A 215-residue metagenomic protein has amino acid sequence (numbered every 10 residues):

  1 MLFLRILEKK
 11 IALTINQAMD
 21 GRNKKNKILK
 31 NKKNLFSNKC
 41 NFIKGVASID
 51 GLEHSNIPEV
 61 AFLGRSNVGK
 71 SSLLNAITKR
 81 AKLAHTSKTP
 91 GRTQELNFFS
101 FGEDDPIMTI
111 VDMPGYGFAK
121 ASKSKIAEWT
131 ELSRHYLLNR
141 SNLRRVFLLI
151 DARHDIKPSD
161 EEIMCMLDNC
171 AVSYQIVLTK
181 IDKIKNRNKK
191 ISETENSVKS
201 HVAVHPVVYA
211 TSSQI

Functional and structural regions predicted by a protein language model:
L4-L7, Q17: Short hydrophobic targeting helices and cationic amphipathic motifs that mediate membrane/organellar targeting
K9-I11: Polybasic, lysine-rich low-complexity intrinsically disordered segments
D20-F118: Conserved G1/Walker A P-loop phosphate-binding module
N38-V46, I184-I215: Canonical P-loop GTPase G-domain recognition
Y116-I126, D182-I184: Flexible beta-alpha connector loops of hexameric P-loop NTPases
K125-R153, M166-C170: Inter-motif core of Ras-like GTPase G domains
N142-I150, N169-D182, V202-S212: Conserved beta-strand/loop subsegment of P-loop NTPase cores
